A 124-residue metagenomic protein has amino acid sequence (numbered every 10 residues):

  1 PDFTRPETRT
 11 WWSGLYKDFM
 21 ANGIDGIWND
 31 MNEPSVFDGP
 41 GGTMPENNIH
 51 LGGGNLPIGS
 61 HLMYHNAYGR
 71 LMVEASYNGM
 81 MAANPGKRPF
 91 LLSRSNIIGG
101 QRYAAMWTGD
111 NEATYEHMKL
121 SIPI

Functional and structural regions predicted by a protein language model:
P1-I124: Catalytic-domain carbohydrate-binding cleft regions of carbohydrate-active enzymes
